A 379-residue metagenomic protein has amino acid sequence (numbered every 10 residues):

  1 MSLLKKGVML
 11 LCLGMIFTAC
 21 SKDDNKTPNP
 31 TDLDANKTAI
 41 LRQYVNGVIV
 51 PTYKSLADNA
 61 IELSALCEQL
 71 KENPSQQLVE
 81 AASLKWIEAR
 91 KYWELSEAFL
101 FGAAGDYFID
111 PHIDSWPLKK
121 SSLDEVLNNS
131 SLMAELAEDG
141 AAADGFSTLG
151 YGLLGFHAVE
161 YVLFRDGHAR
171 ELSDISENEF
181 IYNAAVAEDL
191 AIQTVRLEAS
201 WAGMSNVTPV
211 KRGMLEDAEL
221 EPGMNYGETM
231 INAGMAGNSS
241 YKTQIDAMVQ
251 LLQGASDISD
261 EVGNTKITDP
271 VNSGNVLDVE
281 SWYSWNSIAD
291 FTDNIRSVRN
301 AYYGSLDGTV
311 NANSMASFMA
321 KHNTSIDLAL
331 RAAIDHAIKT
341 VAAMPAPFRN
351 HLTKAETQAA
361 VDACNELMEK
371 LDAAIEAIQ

Functional and structural regions predicted by a protein language model:
M1-V8: Bacterial N-terminal signal peptides that target proteins for export
I16-A19: C-terminal motif of bacterial Sec signal peptides marking the signal peptidase cleavage site
S21-D24: Bacterial signal peptide processing site
T27-Q379: Mature extracytoplasmic or organellar-lumen-exposed domains after removal of signal/transit peptides
